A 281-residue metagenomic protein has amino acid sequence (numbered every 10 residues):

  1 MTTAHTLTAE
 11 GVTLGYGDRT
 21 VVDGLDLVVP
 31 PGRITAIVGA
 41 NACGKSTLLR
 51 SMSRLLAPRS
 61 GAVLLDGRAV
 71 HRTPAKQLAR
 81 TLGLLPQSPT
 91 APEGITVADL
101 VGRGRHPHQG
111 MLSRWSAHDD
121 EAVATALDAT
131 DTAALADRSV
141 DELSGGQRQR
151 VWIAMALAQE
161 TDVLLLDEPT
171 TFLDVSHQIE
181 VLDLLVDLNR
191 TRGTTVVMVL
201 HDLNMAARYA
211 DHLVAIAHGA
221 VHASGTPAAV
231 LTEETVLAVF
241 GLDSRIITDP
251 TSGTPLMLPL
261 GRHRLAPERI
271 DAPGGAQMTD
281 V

Functional and structural regions predicted by a protein language model:
L7, V21-G24: Conserved structural motif at the start of ABC-family nucleotide-binding domains
V38-A40: The feature captures the beta-strand-to-loop junction immediately N-terminal to the Walker
S53: Helix-to-loop junction immediately C-terminal to a conserved catalytic motif
G61-A69, L78: Conserved ABC transporter NBD signature motif
G102, A117-L135: Conserved ABC ATPase "signature" region
R114, S139-L143, Q147: Conserved ABC ATPase signature
L164-E168, L173: Catalytic Walker B motif of ABC-type/P-loop ATPase nucleotide-binding domains
